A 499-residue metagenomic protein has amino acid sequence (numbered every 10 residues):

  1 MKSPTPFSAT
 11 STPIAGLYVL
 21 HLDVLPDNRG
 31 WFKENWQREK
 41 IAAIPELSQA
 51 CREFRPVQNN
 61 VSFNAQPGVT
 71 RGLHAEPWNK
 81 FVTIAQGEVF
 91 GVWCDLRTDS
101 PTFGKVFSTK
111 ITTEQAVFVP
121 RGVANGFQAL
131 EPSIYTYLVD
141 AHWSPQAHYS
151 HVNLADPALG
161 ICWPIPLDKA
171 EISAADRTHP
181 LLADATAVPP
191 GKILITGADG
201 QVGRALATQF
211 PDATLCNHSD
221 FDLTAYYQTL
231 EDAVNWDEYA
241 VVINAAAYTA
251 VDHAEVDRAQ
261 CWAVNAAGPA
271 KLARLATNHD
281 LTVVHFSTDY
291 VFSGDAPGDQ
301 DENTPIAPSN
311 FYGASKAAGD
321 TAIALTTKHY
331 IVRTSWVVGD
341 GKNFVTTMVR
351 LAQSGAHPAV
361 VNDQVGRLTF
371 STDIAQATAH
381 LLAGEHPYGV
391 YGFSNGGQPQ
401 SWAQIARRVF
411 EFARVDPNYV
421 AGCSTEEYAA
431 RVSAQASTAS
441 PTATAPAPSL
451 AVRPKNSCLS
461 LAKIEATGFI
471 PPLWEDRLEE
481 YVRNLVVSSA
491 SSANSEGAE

Functional and structural regions predicted by a protein language model:
K2-I111, S133-I134, A141-P190: Non-catalytic, conserved peripheral segments adjacent to functional cores
K110-P132, L138: Conserved metal-binding segment of the jelly-roll/cupin
A170-P190, A439, V452-E499: C-terminal amphipathic/interface module of NAD(P)-dependent oxidoreductases and related NAD-binding regulators
K192-F210: N-terminal Rossmann NAD(P)H-binding glycine-rich loop of SDR-like oxidoreductase domains
Y226-V264: NAD(P)H-binding glycine-rich loop region in Rossmannoid oxidoreductase-like domains and their noncatalytic homologs
V256, A263, G268-K271, N278 (+2 more regions): Catalytic helix-loop patch of NAD(P)-dependent Rossmann-fold dehydrogenases
T321-G366, T372-D373, A379: NAD(P)-dependent short-chain dehydrogenase/reductase
A377, G384-S449: Mid/C-terminal beta-alpha module of Rossmann-like enzyme folds, strongest in SDR-family dehydrogenases/epimerases
